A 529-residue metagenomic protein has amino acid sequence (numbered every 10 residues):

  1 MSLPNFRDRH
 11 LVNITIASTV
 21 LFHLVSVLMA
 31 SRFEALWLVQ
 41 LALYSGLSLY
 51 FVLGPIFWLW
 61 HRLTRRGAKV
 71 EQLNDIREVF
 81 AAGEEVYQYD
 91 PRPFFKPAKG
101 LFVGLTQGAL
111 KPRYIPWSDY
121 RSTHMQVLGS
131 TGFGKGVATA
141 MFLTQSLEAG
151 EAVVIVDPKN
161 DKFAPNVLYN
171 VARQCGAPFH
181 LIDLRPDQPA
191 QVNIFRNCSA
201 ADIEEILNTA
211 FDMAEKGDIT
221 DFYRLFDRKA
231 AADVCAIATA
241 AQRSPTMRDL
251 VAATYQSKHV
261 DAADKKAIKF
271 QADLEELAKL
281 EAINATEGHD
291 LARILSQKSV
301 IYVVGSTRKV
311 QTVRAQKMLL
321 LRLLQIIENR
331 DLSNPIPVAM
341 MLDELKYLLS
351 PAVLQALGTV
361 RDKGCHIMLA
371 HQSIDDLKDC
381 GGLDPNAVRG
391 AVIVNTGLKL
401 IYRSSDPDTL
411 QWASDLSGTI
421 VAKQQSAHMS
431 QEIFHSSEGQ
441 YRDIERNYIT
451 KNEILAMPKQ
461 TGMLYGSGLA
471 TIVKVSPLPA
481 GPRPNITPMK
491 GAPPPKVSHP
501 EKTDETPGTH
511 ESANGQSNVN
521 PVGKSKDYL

Functional and structural regions predicted by a protein language model:
M1-A82: Long, basic/Gly/Ser/Thr-rich N-terminal segments that mediate initial subcellular attachment or targeting
S2-N5, W60-E71, T106-L110, W117-H366 (+1 more regions): P-loop NTPase motor domains
H23, H124, H371: Histidine-centered active-site/metal-ligand motif
Q40-L43, A68, N160, A352 (+4 more regions): Short acidic-hydrophobic sequence patches enriched in Asp/Glu that either
I76-A82, I326, K399, I420: Hydrophobic alpha-helical segments
Y87-Y114: N-terminal pre-Walker A segment at the start of P-loop NTPase domains
L357, K363-H366, H371-G468, G523: Conserved ATP-driven motor cores of ASCE-family P-loop NTPases powering translocation/secretion/packaging/pilus
